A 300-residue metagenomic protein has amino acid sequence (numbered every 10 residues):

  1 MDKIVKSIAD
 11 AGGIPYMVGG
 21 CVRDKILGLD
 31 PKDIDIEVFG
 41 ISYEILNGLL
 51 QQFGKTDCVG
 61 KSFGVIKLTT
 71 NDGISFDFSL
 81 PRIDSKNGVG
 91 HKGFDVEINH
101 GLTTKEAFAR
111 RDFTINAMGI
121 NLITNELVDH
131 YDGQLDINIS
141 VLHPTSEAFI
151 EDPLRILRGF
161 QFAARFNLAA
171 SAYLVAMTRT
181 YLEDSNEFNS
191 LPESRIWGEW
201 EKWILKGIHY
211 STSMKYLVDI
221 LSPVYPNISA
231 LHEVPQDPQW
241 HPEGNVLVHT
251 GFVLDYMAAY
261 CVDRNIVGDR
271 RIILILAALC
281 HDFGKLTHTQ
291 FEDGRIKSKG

Functional and structural regions predicted by a protein language model:
M1-G300: Catalytic cores of the polymerase beta-like nucleotidyltransferase superfamily and closely associated nucleotide
